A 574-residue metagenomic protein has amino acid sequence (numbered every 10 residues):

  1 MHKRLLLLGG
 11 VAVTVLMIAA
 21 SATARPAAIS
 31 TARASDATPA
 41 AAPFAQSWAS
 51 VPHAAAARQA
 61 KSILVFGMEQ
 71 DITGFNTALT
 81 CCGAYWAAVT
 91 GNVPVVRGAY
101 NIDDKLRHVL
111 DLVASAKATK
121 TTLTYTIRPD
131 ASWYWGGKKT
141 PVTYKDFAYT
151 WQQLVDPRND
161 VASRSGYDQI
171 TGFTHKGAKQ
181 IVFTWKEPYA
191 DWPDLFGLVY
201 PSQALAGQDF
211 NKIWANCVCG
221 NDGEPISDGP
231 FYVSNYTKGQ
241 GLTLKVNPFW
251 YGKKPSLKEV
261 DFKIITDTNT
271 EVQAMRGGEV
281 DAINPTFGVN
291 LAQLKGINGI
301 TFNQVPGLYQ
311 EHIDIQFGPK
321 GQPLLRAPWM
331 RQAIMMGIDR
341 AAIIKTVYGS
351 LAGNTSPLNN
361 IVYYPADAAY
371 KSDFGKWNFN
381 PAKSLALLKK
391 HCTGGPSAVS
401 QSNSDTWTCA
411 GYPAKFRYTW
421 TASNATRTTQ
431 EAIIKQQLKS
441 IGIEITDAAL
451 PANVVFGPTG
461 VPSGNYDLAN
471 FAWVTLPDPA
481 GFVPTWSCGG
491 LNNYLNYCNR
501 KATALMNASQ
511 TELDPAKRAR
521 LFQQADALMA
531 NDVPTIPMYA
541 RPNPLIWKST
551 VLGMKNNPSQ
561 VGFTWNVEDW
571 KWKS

Functional and structural regions predicted by a protein language model:
M1-A60, G172, S397-T408, S574: Short, low-complexity disordered leader/linker segments with a strong preference for bacterial N-terminal type II
S35, A45-W48, T90, T237-G241 (+6 more regions): Detector for C-terminal structural segments
Q46-W48, L64-K120, R128, Y149-Q152 (+1 more regions): N-terminal lobe/hinge region of extracytoplasmic solute-binding protein
A57-Q59, K117, T122, T126 (+2 more regions): Surface-exposed binding/hinge segments that line and control ligand-binding clefts or catalytic entry sites
V65, V142-T150, A178-T184, P188 (+9 more regions): Alpha-helical secondary-structure segments
I102, G197-P255, E259, P381-A386 (+1 more regions): Gly/Pro-rich hinge or "lid" segments in bacterial periplasmic/extracellular proteins
A114-D160, V182, E271-A274, L324-L325 (+1 more regions): Aromatic- and charge-enriched surface segment that lines or borders ligand/interaction sites
A131, D222, N247-Q293, L308 (+3 more regions): Ligand-site clamp/hinge motif
